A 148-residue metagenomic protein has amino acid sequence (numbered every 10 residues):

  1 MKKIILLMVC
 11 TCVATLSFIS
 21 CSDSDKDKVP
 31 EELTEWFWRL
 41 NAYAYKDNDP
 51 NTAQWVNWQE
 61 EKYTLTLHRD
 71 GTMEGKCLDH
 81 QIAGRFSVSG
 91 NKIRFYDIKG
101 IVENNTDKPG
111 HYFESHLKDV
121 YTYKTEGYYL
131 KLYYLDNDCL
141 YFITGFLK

Functional and structural regions predicted by a protein language model:
M1-I4: Positively charged n-region of N-terminal signal peptides that target proteins for export
T11-C12: Repetitive helical segments and hydrophobic/amphipathic motifs
L16-S20: C-terminal motif of bacterial Sec signal peptides marking the signal peptidase cleavage site
S22-K148: Lipid interaction determinants
